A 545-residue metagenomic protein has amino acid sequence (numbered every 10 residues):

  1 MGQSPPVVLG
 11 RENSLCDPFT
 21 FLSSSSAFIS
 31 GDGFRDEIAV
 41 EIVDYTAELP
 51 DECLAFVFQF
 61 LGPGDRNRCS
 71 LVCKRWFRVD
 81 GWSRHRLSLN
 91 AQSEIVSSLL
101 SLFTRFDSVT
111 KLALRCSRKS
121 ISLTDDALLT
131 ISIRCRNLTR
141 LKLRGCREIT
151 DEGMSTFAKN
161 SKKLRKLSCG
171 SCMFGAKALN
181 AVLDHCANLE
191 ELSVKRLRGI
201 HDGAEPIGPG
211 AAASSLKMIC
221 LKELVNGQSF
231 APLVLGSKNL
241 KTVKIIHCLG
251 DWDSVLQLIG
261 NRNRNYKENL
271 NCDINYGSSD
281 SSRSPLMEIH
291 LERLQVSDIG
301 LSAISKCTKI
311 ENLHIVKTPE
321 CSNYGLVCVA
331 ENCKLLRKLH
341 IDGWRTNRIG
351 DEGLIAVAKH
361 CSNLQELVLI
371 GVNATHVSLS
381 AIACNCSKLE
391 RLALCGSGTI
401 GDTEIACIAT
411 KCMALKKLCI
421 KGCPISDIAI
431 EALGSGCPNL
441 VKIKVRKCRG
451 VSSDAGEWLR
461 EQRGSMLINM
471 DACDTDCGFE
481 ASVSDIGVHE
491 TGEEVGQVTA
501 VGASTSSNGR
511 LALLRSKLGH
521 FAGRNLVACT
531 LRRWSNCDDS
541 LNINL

Functional and structural regions predicted by a protein language model:
M1-M218, G227-I246, D253-Q257, S278-S281: N-terminal adaptor-interaction module of cullin-RING ubiquitin ligase components
G2-V40, D202-K222, G227-T308, N312-V316 (+1 more regions): C-terminal capping region of solenoid repeat domains
